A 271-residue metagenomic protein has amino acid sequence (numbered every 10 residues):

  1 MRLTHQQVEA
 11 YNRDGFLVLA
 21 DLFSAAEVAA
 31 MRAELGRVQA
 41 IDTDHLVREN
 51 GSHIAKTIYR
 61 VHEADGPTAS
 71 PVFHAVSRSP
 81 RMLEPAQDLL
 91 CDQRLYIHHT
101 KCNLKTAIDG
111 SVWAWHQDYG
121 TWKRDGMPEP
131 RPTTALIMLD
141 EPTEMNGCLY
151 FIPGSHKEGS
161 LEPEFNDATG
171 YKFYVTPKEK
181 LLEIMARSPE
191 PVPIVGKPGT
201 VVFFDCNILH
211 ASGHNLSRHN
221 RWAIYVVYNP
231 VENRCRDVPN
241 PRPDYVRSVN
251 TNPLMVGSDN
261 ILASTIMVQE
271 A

Functional and structural regions predicted by a protein language model:
M1-D14, A20-W115, Y119-D125, V238-P239 (+1 more regions): Non-heme Fe(II)-dependent double-stranded beta-helix
V38-I41, L46-H53, P198-F203, N207-A271: Non-heme Fe(II)/2-oxoglutarate
L90, G120-P132, P189-E190, G196 (+1 more regions): A short beta-loop-beta micro-motif enriched in histidine and acidic residues
Q93-T100, S111-W113, R131-I137, G147 (+1 more regions): Generic beta-strand structural signal
L104-A107, I152-G159, V227-N233: Short edge-strand/loop segments of extracellular domains
D109-Q117, R124-G126, M145-F151, S160-E164 (+1 more regions): A short secondary-structure junction signal
D125-E144, V195-P198, F203, V227-V231: Short, conserved beta-strand element in jelly-roll/cupin
E144-I208: Double-stranded beta-helix
